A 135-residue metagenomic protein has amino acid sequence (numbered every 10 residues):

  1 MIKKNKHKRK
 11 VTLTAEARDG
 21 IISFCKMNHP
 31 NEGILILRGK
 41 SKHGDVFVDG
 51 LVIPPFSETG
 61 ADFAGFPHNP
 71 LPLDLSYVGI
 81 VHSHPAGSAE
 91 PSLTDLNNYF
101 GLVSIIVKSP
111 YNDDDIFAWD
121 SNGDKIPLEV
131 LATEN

Functional and structural regions predicted by a protein language model:
M1-Y77, P85-N135: Conserved beta-strand-loop surface patch within small alpha/beta domains used for substrate/adaptor or ligand engagement
I80: Conserved, mostly hydrophobic/aromatic
